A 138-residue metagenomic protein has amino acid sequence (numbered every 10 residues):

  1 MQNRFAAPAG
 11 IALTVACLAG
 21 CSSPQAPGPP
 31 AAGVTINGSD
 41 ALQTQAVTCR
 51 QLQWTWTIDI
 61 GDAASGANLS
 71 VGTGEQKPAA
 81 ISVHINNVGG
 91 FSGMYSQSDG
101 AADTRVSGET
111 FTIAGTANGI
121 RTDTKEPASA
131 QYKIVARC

Functional and structural regions predicted by a protein language model:
Q2-G10, C17, C21-C138: An extracellular/secretory-lumen and virion-surface interaction module
